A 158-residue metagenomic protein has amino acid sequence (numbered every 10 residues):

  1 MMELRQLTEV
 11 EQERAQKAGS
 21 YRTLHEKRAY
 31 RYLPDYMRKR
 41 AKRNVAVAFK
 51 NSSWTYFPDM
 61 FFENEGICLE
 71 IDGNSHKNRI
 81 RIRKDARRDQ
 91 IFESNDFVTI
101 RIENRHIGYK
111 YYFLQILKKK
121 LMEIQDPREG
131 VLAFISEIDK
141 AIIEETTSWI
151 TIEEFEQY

Functional and structural regions predicted by a protein language model:
M1-R43, V131-Y158: Solvent-exposed, charged helical/coil patches that constitute nucleic-acid or partner-interaction surfaces
E26, S53-W54, D85: Amphipathic coiled-coil/heptad-repeat helices and related helical stalk/stem segments that mediate oligomerization
R31, M60, Q90-S94: Surface-exposed charge patches
D35-E65: Active-site metal-binding core of divalent-cation-utilizing nuclease and nuclease-like domains
F57-R87, H106-I107: Short beta-strand-loop-alpha-helix junction that forms the active-site gateway of nucleic-acid-processing nucleases
R79-I124: Catalytic cores of nucleic-acid endonucleases
M122-F134: Short, charged low-complexity linker/loop segments at the C-terminal edge of domains
